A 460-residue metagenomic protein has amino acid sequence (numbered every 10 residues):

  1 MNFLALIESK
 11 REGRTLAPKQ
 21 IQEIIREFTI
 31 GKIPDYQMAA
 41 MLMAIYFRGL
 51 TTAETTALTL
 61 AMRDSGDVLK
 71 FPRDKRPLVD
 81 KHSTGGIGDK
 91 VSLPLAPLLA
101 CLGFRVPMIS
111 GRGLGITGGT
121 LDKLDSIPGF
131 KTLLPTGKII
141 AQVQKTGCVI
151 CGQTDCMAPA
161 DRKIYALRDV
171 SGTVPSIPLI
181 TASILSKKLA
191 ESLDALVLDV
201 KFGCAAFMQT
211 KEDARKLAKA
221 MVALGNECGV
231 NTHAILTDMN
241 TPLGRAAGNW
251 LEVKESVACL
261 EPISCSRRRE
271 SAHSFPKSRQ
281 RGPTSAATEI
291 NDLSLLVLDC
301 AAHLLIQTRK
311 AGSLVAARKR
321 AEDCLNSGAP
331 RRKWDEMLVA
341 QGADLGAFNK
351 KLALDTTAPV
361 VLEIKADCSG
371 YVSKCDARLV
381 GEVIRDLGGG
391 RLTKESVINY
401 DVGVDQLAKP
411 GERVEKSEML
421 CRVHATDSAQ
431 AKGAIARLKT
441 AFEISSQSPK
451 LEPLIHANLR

Functional and structural regions predicted by a protein language model:
M1-G88, E336-D344: Acidic, glycine/proline-rich low-complexity segments that act as flexible tails and inter-domain linkers
A5, K10, T15-A17, F28 (+6 more regions): Well-ordered secondary-structure scaffolds
F47, P94-R105, K187-S192, C228 (+1 more regions): Alpha-helix C-terminal capping segments
P77-I116: Glycine/serine-rich anion-binding loops at beta->alpha junctions that coordinate negatively charged ligand groups
I109, V143, C151-Q153, I184 (+2 more regions): Short beta-strand segments
K123-V149, K219-G225, G229: A glycine-rich helix N-cap at a beta->alpha junction
Q144-E191: Phosphate/diphosphate-binding glycine-rich loops and adjacent basic-rich segments that engage nucleotide
P262-N291: Intrinsic disorder/low-complexity segments
